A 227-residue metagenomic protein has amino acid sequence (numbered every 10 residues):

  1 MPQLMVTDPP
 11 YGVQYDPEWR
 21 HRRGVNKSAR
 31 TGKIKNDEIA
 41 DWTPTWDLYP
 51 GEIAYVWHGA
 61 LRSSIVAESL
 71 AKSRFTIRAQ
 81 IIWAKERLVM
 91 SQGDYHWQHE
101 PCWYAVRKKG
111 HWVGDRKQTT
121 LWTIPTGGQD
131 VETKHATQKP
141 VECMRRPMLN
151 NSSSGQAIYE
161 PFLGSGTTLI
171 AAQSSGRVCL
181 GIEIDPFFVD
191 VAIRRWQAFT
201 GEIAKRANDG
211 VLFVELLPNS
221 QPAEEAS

Functional and structural regions predicted by a protein language model:
M1-V189, S227: Core catalytic lobe of class I
I193-S227: S-adenosyl-L-methionine
